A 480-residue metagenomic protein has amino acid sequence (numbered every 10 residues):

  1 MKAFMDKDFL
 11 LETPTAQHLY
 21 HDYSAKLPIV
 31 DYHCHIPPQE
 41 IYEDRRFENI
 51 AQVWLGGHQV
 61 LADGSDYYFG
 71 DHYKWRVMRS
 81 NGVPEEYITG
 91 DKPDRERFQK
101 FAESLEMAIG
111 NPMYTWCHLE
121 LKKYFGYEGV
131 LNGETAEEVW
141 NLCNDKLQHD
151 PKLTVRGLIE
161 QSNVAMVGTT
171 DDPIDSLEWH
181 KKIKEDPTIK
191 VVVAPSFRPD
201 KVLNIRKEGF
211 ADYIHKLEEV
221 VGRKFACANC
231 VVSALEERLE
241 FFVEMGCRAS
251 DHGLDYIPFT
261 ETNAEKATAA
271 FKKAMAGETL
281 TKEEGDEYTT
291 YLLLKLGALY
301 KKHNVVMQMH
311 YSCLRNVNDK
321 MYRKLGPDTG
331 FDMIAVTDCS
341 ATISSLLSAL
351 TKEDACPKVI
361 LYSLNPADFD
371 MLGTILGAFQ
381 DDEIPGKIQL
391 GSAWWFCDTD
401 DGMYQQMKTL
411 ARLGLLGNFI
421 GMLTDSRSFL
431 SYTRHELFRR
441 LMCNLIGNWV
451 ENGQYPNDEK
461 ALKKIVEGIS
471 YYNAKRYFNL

Functional and structural regions predicted by a protein language model:
M1-H303, A355-P357, L361-G373, G377-L480: Metal-cofactor-binding active-site regions of metalloenzymes
E43-D44, K320-Y322: Short secondary-structure transition/capping segments
M307-M309: C-terminal amphipathic alpha-helical interaction region
C313, N318: Hard-cation-handling environments
Y322-I334: Active-site loop ensemble at the mouth of alpha/beta enzyme cores that anchors a bound cofactor
V336-I343: Divalent-cation-assisted or electrostatically stabilized phosphate/pyrophosphate-binding catalytic cores
L346-K352: Short, basic/hydrophobic alpha-helical segments
